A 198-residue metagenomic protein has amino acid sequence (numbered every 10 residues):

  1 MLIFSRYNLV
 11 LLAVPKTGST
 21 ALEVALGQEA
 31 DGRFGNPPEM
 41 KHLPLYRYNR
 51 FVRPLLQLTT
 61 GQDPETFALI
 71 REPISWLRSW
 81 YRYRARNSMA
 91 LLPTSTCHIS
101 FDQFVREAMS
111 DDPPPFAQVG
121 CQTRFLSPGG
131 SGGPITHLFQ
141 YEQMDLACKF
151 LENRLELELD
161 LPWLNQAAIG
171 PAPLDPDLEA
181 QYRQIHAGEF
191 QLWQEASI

Functional and structural regions predicted by a protein language model:
M1-I198: Membrane-interface amphipathic segments in extracytoplasmic regions
